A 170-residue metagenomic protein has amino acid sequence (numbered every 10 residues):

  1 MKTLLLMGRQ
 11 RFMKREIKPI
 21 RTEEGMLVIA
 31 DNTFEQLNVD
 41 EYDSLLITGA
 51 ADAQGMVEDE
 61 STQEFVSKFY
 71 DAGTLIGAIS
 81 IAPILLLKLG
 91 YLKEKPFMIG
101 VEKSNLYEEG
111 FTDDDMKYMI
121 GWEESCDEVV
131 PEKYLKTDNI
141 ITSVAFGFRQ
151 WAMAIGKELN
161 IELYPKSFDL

Functional and structural regions predicted by a protein language model:
M1-K2, F65: Hydrophobic residues within alpha-helices that form the first helical element adjacent to the glycine-rich loop
K2-R9: Short, intrinsically disordered, charge-balanced linker/junction segments flanking boundaries in proteins
R11-K14, D31-T33, L37-G77, A82-L170: Active-site-adjacent pocket-lining segments in enzyme domains
R15-I20: Short active-site-proximal "capping" loops at secondary-structure junctions
T22-G25, E109-G110: Short aromatic-enriched loop/helix-cap "lid" or pocket-rim segments at secondary-structure transitions that line
E24-N32: Short gly/ser/thr-rich secondary-structure transition/capping motifs
